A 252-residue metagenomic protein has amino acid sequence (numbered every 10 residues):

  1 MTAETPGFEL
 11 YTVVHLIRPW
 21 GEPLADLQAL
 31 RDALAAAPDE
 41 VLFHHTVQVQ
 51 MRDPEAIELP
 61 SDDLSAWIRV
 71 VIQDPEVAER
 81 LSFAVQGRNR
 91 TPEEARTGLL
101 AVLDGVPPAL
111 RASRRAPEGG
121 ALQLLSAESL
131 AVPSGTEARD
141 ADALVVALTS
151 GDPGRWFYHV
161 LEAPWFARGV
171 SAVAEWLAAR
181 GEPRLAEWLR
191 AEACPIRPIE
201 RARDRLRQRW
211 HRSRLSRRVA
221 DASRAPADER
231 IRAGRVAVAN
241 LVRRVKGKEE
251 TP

Functional and structural regions predicted by a protein language model:
M1-P252: Terminal, compositionally biased segments used for targeting/anchoring and flexible tails
